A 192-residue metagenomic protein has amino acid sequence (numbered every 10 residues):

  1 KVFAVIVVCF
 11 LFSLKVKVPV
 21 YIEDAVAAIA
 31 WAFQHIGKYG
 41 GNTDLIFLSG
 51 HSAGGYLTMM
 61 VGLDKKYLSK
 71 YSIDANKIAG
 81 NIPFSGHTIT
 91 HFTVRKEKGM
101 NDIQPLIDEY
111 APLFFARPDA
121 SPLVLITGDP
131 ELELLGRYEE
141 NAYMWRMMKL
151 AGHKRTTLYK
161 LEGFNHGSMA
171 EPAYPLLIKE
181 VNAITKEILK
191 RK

Functional and structural regions predicted by a protein language model:
V2-I6, F47: A fold-wide structural signal in alpha/beta-hydrolase
F3, F10-F12, G86, L161-G163: Active-site loop/turn elements of alpha/beta-hydrolase fold enzymes, especially the short glycine-/histidine-rich
I6-T43: Catalytic nucleophile-loop/oxyanion-hole region of alpha/beta-hydrolase and closely related hydrolase-like folds
A30-E97, I107-D108: Primarily recognizes the serine-hydrolase "nucleophile elbow" in alpha/beta-hydrolase and SGNH/GDSL folds
S72-V94, D102-R146, L150: The feature captures the conserved acid-bearing segment of alpha/beta-hydrolase catalytic domains
A142, K149-K192: C-terminal catalytic histidine-bearing segment of alpha/beta-hydrolase fold enzymes
